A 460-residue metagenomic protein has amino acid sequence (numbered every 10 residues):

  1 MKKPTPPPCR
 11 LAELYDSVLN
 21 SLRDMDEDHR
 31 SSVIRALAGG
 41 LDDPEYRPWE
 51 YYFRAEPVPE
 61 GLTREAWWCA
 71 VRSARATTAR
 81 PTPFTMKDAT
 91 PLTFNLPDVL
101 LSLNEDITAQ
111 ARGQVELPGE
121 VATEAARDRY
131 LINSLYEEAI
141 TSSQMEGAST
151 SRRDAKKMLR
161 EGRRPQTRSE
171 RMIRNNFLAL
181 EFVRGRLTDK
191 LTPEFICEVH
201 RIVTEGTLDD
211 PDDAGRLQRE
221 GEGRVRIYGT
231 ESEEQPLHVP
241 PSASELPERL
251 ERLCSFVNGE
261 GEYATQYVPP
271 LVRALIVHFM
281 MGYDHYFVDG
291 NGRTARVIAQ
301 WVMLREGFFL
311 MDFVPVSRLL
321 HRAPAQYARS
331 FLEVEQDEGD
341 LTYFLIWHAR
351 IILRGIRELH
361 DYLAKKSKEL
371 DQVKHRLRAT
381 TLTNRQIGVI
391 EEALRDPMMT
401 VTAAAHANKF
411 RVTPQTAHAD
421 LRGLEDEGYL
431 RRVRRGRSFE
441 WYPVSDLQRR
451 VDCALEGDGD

Functional and structural regions predicted by a protein language model:
M1-D460: FIC/Doc superfamily catalytic core
